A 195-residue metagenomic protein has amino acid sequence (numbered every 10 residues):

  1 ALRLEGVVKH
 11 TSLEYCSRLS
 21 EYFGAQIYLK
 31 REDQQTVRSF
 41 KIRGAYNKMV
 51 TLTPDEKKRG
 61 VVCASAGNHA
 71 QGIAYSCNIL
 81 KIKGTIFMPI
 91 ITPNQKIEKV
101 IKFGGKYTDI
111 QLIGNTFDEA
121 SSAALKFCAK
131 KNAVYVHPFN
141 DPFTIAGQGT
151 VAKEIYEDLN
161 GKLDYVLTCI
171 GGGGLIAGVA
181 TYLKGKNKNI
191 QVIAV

Functional and structural regions predicted by a protein language model:
A1-V195: PLP-dependent amino-acid enzyme catalytic core
